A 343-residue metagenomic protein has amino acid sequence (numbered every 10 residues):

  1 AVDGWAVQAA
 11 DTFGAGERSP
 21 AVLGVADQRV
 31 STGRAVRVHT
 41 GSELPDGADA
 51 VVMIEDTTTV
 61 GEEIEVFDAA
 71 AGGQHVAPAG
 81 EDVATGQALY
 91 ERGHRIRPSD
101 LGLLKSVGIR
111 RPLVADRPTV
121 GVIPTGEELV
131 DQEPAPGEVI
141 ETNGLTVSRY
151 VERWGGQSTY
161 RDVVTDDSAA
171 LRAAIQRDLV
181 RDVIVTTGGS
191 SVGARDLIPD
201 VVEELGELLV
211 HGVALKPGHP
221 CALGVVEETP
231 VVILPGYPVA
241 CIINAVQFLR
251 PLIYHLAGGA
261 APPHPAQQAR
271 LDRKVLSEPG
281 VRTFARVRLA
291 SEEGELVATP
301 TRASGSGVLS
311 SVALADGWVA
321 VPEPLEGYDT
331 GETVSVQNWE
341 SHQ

Functional and structural regions predicted by a protein language model:
A1-R110: Phosphate-interaction motifs
Q8, R37-H39, F67, E91 (+4 more regions): Short beta-strand segments
T12, G41-S42, E127-E128, G189-V192 (+1 more regions): Short glycine-rich anion-binding loops that position phosphate/pyrophosphate groups of nucleotides and phosphorylated
F13-E17, Q28-S31, L44-D46, T58-T59 (+13 more regions): Solvent-exposed alpha-helices and their adjacent loops that cap or buttress functional pockets in soluble metabolic
I64, V83, E203-Q343: Flexible glycine/proline-rich
H75-T186: Phosphate-binding glycine-rich loops and their immediate beta-loop-alpha structural context
G193-L205: Short Gly/Thr/Asp-enriched flexible loops that form oxyanion-binding sites at enzyme active sites
